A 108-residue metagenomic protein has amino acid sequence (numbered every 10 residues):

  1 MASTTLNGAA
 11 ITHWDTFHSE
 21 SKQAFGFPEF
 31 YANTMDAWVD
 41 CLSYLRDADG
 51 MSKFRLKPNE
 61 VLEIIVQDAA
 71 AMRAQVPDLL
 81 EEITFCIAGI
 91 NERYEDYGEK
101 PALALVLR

Functional and structural regions predicted by a protein language model:
A2-R108: Positively charged, polar, low-complexity stretches
